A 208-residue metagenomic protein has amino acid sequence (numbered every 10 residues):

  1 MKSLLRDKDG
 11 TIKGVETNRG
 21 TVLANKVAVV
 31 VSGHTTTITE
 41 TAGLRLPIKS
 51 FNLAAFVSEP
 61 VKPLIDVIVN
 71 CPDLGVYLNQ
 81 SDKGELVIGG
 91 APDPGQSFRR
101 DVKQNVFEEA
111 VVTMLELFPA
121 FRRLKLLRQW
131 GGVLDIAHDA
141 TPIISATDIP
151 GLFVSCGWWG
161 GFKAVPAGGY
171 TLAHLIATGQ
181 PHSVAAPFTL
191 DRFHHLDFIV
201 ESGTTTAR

Functional and structural regions predicted by a protein language model:
M1-K13: A conserved short coil-to-beta-strand element within the FAD-binding core of flavoproteins
T11, N18-T21, L74, G84 (+2 more regions): Short acidic/polar mixed-charge low-complexity motifs
E16-K26, V30: Core beta-strand elements of the Rossmann-like FAD/NAD(P) dinucleotide-binding domain in flavoenzyme oxidoreductases
V29-L44: Flavin (primarily FAD) binding-site architecture
P60-P150: Active-site lid/adjacent beta-loop-alpha segment flanking the redox-cofactor pocket in flavoenzymes
D73, L115-R208: C-terminal catalytic lobe of FAD-dependent flavoproteins
